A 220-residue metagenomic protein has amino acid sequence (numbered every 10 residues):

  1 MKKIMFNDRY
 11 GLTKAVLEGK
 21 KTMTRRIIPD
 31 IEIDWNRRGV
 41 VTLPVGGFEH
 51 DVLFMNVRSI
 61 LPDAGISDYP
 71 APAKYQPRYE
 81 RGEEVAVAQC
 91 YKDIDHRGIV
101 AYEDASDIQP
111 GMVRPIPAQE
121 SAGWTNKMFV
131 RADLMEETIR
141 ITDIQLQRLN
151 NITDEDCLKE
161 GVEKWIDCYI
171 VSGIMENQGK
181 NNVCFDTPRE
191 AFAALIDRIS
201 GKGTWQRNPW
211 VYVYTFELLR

Functional and structural regions predicted by a protein language model:
M1-R220: Secondary-structure transition motif
